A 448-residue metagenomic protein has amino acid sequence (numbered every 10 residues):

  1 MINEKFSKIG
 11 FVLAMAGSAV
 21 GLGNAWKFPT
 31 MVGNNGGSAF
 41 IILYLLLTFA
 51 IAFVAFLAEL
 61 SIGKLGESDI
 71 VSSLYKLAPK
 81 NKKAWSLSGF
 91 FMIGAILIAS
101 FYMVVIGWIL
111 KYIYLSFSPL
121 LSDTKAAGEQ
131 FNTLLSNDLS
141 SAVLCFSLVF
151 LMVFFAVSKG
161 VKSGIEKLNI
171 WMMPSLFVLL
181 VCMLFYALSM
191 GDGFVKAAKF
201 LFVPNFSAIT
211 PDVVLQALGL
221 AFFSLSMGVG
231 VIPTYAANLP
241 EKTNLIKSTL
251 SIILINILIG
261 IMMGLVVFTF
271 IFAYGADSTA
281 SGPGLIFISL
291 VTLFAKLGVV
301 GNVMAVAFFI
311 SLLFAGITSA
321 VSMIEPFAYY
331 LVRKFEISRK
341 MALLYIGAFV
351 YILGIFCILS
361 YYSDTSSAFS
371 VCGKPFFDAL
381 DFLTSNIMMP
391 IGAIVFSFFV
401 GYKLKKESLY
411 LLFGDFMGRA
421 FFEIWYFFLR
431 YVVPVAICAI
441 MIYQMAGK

Functional and structural regions predicted by a protein language model:
M1-W26, A55-L60, K64-G89, P240-N244 (+1 more regions): Membrane-interface "cap" regions at the ends of multi-pass membrane proteins
I2, S72, I106-N137, A236-K242 (+6 more regions): Helix-loop-helix connectors at the membrane interface of multi-pass transporters/channels
I2-K5, E166, I170-I317, M341-A342: Membrane-embedded translocation segments of transport machinery
N3, T30-N35, L65-F90, M103-K162 (+6 more regions): Inter-helical loop and helix-membrane interface segments of multi-pass membrane transporters/permeases
F6-M15, F40-L43, K82-I96, V143-S147 (+6 more regions): Select transmembrane alpha-helical segments in multipass membrane proteins
S7-L47, A236, I246-L250, L254-I255: Transmembrane helix-boundary motif of multi-pass solute transporters/channels
G10-V12, S18, V143-L144, I255-I261 (+4 more regions): Loop-to-transmembrane helix boundary motifs in multi-pass membrane proteins
L87, M92, F335-G347, A379-I437: C-terminal membrane-solvent junction of multi-pass transporters and transport-like membrane proteins
